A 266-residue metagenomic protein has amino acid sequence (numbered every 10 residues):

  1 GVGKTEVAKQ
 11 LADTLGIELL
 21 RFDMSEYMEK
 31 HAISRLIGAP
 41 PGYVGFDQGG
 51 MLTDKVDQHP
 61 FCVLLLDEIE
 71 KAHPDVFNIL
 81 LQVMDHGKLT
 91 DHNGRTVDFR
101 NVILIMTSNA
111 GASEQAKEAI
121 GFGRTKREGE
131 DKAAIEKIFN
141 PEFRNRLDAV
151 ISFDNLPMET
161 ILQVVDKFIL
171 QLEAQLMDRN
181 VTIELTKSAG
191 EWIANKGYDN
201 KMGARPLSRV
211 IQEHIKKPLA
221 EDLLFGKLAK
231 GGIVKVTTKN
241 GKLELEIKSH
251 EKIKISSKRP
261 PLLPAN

Functional and structural regions predicted by a protein language model:
G1-N266: AAA+ P-loop NTPase nucleotide-binding core of proteostasis motors
